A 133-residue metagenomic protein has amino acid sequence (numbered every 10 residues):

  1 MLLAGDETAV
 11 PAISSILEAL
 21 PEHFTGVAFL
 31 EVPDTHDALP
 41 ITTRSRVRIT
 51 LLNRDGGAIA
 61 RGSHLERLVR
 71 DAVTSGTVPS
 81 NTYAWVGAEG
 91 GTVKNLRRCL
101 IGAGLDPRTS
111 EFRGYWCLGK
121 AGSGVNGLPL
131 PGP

Functional and structural regions predicted by a protein language model:
M1-P133: Extended, composition-driven regions rather than compact fold-specific motifs
